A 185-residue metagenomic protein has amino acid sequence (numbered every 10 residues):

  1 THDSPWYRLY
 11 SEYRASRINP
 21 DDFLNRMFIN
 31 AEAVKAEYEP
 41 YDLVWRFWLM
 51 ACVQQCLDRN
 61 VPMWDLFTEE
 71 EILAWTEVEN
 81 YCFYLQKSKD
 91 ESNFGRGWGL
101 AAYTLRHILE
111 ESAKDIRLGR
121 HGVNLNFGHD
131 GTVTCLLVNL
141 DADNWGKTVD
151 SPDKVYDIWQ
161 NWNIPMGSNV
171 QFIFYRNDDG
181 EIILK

Functional and structural regions predicted by a protein language model:
T1-N124, G128-K185: Signature for phosphate-centric chemistry
